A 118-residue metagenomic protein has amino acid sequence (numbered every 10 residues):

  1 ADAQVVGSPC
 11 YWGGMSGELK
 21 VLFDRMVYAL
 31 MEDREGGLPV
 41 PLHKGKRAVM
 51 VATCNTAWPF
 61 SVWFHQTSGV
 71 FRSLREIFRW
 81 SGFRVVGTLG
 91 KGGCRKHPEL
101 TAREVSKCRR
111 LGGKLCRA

Functional and structural regions predicted by a protein language model:
A1-R75: Helix-loop-strand module that forms the ligand-binding subsite of alpha/beta enzymes
F60-F64, S68-A118: Glycine-rich phosphate/pyrophosphate-binding loop and the adjoining helix
